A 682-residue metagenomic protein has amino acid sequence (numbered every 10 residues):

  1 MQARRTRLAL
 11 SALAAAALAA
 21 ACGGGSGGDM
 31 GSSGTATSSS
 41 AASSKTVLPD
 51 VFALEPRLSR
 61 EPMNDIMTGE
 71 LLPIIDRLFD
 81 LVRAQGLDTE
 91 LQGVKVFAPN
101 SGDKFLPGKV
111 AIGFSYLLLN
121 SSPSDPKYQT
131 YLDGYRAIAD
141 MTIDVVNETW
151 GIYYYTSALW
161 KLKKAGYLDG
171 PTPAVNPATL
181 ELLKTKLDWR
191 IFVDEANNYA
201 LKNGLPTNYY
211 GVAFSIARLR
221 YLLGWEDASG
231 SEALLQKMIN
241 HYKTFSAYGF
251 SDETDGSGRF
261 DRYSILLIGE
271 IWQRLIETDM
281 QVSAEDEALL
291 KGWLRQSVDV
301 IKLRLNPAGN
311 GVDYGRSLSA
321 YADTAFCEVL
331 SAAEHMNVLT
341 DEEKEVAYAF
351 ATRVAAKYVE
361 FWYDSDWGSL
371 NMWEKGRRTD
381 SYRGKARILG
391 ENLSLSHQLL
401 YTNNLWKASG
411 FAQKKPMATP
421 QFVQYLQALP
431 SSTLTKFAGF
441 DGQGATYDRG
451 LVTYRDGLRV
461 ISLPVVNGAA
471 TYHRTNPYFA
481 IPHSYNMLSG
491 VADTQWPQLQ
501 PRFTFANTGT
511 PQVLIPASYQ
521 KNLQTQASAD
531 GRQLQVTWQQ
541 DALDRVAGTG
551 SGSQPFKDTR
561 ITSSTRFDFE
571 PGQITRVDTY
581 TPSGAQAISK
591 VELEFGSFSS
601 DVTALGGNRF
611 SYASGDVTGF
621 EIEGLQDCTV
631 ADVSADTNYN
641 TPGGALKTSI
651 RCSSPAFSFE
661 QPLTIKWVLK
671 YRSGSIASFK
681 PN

Functional and structural regions predicted by a protein language model:
M1-L10: Bacterial N-terminal signal peptides that target proteins for export
A9-T46: Bacterial Sec-dependent N-terminal signal peptides
A42-Q129: Low-complexity, Ser/Thr/Pro/Gly-enriched N-terminal "stalk/linker" regions
A98-N120, V145-A165, P206-L223, R259-I265 (+1 more regions): An alpha-helical repeat/solenoid feature that recognizes helix-turn-helix modules
Y128-G204: Well-ordered mid-protein domain cores that form the structural environment of catalytic cofactors
A178-S432: Extracellular polysaccharide-recognition and catalytic grooves
P307, G311, G315, T324-P642: Extended polysaccharide-engagement surfaces of secreted carbohydrate-active enzymes
E623-N682: Beta-strand-rich recognition/accessory modules
